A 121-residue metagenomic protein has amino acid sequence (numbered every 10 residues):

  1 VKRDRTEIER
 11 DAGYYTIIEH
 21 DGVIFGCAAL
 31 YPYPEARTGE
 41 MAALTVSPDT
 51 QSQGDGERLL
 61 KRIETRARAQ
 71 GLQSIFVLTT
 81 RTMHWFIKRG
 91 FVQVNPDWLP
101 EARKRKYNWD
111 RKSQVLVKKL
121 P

Functional and structural regions predicted by a protein language model:
V1-C27: Active-site rim helix/loop that mediates acceptor-substrate recognition in acyltransferases
Y14, R81-T82: A generic "binding-loop/recognition-motif" signal
Y14-T16, R37-A42, D110-L116: Short beta-strand micro-motifs in enzyme catalytic cores
I17, V23-P32, T38-T45: Conserved beta-strand in the GNAT
V46, S52-T65, A69, V77: Conserved acetyl-CoA-binding loop-helix of GNAT-fold acetyltransferases
L78, I87, V92-V115: Conserved catalytic-core motifs of GNAT/GCN5-like acyltransferases
V117-P121: Short beta-strand-to-coil "C-cap" segments at the C-terminal boundary of structured domains/repeats, marking
